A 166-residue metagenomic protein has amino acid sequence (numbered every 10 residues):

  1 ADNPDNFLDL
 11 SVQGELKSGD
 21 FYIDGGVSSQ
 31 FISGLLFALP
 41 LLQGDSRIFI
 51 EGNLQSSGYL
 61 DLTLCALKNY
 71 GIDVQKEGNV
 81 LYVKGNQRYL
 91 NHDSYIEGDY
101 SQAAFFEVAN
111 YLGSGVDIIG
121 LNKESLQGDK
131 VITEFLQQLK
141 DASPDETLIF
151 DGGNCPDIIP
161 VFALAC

Functional and structural regions predicted by a protein language model:
A1-C166: Structural preference for solvent-exposed beta-strand-turn elements and adjacent flexible terminal/loop segments within
